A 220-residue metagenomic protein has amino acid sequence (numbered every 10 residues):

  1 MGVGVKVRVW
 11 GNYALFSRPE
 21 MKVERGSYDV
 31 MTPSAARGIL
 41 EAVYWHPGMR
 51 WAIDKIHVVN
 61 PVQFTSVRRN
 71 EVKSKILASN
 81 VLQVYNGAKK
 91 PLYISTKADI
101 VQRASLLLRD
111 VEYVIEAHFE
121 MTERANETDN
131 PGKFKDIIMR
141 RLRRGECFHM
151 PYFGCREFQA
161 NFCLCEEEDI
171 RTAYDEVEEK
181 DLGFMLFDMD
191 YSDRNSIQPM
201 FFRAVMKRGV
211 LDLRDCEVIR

Functional and structural regions predicted by a protein language model:
M1, R50, L107-V111: A short, structural micro-pattern
M1-V23, K207: N-terminal, Lys/Arg- and Ser/Thr-rich interaction peptides
V5, D54, Y113: Residue-level detector of short, conserved catalytic/binding motifs and their immediate flanks
V9-Y13, N60, I115-E123: Beta-strand elements of well-folded, non-transmembrane domains
L15-S17, F64, E123-A125: Residue-level signal for secondary-structure boundary sites
M21, G26-E71: Glycine/small-residue-rich interface belts in oligomeric ring/scaffold proteins and their assembly partners
E71, V81-R220: Internal, well-folded beta-alpha domain core
